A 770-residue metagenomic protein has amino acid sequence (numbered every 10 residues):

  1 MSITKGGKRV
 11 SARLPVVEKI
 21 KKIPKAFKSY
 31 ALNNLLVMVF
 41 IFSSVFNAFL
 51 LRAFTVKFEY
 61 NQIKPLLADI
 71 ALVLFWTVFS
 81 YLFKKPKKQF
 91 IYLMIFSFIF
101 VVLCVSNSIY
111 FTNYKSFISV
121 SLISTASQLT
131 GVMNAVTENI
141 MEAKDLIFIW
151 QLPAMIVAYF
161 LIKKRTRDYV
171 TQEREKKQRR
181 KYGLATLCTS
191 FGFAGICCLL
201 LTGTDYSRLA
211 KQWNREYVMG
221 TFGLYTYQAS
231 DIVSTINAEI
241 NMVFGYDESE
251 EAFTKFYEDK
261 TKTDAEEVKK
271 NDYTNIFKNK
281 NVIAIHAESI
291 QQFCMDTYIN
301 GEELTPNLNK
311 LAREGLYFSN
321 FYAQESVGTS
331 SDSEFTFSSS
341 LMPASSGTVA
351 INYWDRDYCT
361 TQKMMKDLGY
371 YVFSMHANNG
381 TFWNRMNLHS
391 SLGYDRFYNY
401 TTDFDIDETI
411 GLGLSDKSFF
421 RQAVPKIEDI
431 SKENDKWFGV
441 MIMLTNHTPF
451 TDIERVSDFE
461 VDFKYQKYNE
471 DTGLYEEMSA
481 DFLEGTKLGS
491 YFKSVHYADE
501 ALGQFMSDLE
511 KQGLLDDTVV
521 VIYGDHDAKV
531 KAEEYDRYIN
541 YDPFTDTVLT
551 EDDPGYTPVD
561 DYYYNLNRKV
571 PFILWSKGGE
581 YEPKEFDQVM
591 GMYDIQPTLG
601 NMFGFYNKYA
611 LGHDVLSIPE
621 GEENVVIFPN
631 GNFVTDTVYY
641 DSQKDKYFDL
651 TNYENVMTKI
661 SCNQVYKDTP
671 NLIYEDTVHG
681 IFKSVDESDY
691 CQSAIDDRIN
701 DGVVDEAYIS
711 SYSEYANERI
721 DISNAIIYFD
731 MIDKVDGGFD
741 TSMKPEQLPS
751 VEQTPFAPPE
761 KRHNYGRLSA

Functional and structural regions predicted by a protein language model:
S2-G6, A12-V233, K761-Y765, S769: Transmembrane and membrane-interface helices of multi-pass, inner-membrane envelope-modifying transferases
L32-L35, A252, K487: Contiguous transmembrane helix-bundle modules in multi-pass membrane proteins
L32-V37, L50, L72, Y110 (+18 more regions): Low-complexity, compositionally biased segments
A53-Q62, K85, E175, G223 (+4 more regions): Alpha-helix capping and helix-coil boundary motifs
I109-L122, M141-D145, N237-F244, E250 (+5 more regions): A diffuse structural propensity rather than consistent per-protein peaks
C198-F277: Membrane-interface segments at or immediately adjacent to transmembrane helices that form the boundary between
E258-A770: Solvent-exposed soluble domains appended to multi-pass membrane proteins
